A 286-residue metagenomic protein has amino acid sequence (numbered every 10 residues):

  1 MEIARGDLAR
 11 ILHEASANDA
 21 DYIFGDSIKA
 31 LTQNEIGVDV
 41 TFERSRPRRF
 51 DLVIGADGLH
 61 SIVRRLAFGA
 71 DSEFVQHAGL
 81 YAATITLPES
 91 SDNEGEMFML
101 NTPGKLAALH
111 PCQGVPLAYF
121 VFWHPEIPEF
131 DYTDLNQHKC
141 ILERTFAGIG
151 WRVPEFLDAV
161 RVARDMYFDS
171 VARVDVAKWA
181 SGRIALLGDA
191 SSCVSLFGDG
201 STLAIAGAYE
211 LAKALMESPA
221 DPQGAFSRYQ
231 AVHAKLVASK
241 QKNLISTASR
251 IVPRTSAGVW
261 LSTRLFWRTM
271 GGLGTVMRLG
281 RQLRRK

Functional and structural regions predicted by a protein language model:
M1-F68, S72-T84, I127-E143, A172: Conserved N-terminal helical subregion
I3-A9, E43-R48, H60, L66 (+1 more regions): Conserved FAD/dinucleotide-binding core of flavoprotein oxidoreductases
F24-D26, I36, P103-K105, R164-Y167: Short beta-strand or tight-loop elements that sit immediately N-terminal to catalytic metal-binding acidic residues
A30, L106-A108, V176: Short, surface-exposed charged micro-motifs
I54-G55, A83, L142, R164-R250: Conserved mid-domain beta->alpha element of the FAD-binding
K242-K286: Alpha-helical membrane-targeting segments
